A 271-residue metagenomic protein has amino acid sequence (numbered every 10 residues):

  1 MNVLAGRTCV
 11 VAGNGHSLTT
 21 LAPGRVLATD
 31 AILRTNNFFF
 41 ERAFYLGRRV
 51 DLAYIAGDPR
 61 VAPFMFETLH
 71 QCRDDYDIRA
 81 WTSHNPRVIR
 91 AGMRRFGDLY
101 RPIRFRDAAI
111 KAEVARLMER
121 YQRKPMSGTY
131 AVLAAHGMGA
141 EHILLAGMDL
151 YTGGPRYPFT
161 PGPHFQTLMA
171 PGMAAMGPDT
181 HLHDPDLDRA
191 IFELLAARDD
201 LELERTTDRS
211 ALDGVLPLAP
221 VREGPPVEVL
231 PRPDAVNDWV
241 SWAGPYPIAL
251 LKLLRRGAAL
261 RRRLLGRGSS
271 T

Functional and structural regions predicted by a protein language model:
M1-T271: Metal-ion/cofactor- or nucleotide/acyl-coenzyme-handling active-site neighborhoods
